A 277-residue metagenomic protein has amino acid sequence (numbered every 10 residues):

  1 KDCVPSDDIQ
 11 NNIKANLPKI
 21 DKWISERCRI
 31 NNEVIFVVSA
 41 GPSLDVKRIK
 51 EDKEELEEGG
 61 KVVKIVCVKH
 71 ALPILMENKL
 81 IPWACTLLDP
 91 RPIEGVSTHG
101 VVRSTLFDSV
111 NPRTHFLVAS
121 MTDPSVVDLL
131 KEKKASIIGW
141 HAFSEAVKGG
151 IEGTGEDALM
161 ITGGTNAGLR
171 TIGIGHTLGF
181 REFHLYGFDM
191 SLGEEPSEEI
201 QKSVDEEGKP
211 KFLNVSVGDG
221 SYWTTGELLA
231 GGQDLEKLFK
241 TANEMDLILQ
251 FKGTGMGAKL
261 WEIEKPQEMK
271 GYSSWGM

Functional and structural regions predicted by a protein language model:
K1-M277: Metal-ion/cofactor- or nucleotide/acyl-coenzyme-handling active-site neighborhoods
